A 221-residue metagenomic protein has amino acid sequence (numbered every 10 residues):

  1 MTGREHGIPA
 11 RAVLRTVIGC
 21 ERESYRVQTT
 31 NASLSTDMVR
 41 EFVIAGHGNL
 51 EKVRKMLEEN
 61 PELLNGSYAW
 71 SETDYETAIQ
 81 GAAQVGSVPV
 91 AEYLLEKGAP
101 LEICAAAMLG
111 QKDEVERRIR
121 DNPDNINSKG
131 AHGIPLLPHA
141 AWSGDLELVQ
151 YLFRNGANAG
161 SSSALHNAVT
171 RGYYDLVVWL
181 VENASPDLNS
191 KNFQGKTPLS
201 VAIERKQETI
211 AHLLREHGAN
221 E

Functional and structural regions predicted by a protein language model:
Y25-S33, L94-G98: TPR-adjacent "capping" and linker segments in tetratricopeptide-repeat scaffold/adaptor proteins
A32-I44, N65-G81, P100-A107, S128-P138 (+2 more regions): Ankyrin-repeat boundary/"N-cap" motif
I44-N49, T77, G81-S87, A105-Q111 (+3 more regions): Ankyrin repeat A-helix N-terminal signature
L57-L63, E92-A99, I119-N125, Q150-N158 (+2 more regions): Ankyrin repeat domain, specifically the short helix-to-loop turn at the C-terminus of the second helix of each repeat
I79-G86, A91, L95, Q194-E221: Leucine-rich solenoid repeat scaffolds
S162-R205: Ankyrin-repeat and related helical/solenoid repeat scaffolds used for protein-protein interactions
